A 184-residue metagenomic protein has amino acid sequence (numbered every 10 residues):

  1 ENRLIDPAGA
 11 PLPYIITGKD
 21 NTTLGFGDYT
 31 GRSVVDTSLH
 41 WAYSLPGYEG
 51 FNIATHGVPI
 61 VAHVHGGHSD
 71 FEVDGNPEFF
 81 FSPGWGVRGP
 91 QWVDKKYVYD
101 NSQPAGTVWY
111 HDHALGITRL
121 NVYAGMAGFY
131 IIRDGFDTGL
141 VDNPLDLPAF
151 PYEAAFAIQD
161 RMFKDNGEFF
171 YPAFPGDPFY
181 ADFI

Functional and structural regions predicted by a protein language model:
E1-I184: Histidine-centered copper-binding motifs that mark active-site loops of extracellular/periplasmic copper enzymes
